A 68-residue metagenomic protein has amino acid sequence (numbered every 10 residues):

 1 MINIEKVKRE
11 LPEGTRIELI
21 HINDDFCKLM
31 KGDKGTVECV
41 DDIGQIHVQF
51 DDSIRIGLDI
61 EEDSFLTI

Functional and structural regions predicted by a protein language model:
M1-K6, P12-I68: Basic/aromatic-rich interaction segments and small domains that mediate binding to polyanionic partners
